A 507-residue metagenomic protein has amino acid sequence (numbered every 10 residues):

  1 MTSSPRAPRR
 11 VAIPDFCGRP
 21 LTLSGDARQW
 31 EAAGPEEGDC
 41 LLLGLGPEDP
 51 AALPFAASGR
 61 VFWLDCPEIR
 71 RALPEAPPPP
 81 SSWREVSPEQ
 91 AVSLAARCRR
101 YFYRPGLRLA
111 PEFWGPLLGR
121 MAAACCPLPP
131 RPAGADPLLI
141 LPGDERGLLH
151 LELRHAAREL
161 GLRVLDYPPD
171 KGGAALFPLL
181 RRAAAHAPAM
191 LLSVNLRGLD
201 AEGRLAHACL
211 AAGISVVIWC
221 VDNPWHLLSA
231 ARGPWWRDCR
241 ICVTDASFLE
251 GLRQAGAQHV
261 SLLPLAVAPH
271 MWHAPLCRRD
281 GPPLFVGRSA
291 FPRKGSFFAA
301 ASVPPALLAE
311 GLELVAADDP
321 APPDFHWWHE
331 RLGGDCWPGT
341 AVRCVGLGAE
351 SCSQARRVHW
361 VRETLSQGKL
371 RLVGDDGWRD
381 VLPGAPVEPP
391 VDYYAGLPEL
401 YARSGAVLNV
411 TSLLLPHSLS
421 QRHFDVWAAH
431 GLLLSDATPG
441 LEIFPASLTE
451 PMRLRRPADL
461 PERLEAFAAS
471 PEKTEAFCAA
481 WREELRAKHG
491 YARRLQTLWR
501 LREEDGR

Functional and structural regions predicted by a protein language model:
M1-C40, L45, A52-L139, E145-L153 (+1 more regions): N-terminal donor/sugar-recognition subdomains of glycan-related enzymes, prototypically the membrane-proximal stem
D39-L41, A189-L192, S215, A406 (+1 more regions): Structural motif
L43, W63-D65, V194-N195, V217-V221: Short beta-strand elements of ligand-binding domains
G44-P50, F102-G213, V342-L347, S351 (+3 more regions): N-terminal pre-catalytic "stem/leader" segment of glycosyltransferase-like enzymes
A72-P77, P224-C239, P445: Glycine-rich, charge-decorated loop segments at or immediately adjacent to ligand/cofactor-binding or catalytic sites
F113-A156, A255-L415, L434-L441: Nucleotide-sugar donor-binding catalytic core of glycosyltransferases
G134-A135, L141-P142, L151, H155-L160 (+5 more regions): Catalytic binding pocket for nucleotide-activated donors in carbohydrate/polymer assembly enzymes
C209-D222, R240-V243: Active-site proximal beta-strand in glycosyltransferases
